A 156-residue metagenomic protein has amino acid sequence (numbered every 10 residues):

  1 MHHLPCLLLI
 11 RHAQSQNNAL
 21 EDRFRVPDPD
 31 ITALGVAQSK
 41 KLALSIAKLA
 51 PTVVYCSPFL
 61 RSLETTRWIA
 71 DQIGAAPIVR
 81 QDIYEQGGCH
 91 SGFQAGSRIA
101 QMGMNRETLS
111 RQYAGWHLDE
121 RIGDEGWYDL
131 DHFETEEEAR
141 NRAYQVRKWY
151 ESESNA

Functional and structural regions predicted by a protein language model:
M1-T52, R67, D71, A75: An N-terminal RHG(E/S)-centered segment typical of histidine phosphatases
A13, C56-L60, D82-I83, G123 (+1 more regions): Short, well-ordered beta-to-alpha junction loops that form the rim of enzyme active sites and present histidine/acidic
N18-R23, Q86-C89, Q112-Y128: Short, basic/glycine-rich phosphate-binding loops at helix/coil junctions that contact nucleotide phosphates
R25-P29, L49-P51, G92-G96, D124-E138: Surface-exposed cleft-lining segments at the edges of enzyme active sites
L34-Q38, Q101-M104, T135-R142: Soluble or luminal CAZymes and related metallo-dependent hydrolases
K41-L118: Phosphate-coordination/substrate-recognition cap region in phosphate-metabolizing enzymes
L63, D71, N141-A156: Active-site-adjacent alpha-helix immediately C-terminal to a catalytic or transition-state-stabilizing loop
W116-D119, E138-V146: Conserved nucleotide-sugar donor-binding subdomain of glycosyltransferases
